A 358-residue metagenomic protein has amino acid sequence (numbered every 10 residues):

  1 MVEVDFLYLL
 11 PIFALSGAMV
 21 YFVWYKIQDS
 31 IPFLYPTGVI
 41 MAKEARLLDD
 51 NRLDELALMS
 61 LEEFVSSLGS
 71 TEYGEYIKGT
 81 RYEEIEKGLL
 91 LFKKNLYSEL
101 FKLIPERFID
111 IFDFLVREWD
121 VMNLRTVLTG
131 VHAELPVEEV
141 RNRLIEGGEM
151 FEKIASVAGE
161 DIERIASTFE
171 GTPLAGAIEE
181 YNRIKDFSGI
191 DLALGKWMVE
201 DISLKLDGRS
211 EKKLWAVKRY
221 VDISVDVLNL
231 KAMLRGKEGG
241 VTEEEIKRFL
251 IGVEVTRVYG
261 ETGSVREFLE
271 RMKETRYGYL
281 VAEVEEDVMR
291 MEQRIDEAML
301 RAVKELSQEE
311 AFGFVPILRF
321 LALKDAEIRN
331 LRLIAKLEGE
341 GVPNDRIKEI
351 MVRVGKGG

Functional and structural regions predicted by a protein language model:
V2-G358: Extended alpha-helical surfaces
